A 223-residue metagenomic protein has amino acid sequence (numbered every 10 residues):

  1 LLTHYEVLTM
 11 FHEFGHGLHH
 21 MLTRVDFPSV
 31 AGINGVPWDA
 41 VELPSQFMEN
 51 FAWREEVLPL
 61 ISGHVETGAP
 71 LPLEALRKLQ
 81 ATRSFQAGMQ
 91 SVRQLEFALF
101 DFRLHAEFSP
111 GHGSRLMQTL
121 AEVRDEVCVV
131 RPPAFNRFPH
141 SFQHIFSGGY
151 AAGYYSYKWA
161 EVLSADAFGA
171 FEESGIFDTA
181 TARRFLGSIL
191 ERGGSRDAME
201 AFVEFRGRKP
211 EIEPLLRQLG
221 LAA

Functional and structural regions predicted by a protein language model:
L1-A223: Cation-handling catalytic/transport regions enriched in His/Asp/Glu
